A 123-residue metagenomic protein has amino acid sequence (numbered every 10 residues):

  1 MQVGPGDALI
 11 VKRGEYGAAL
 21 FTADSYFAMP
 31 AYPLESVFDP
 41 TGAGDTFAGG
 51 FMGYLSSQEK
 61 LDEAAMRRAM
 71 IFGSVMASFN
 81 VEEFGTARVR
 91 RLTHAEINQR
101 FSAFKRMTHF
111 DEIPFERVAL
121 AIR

Functional and structural regions predicted by a protein language model:
M1-R123: Conserved phosphate-binding/catalytic region of the ribokinase-like
